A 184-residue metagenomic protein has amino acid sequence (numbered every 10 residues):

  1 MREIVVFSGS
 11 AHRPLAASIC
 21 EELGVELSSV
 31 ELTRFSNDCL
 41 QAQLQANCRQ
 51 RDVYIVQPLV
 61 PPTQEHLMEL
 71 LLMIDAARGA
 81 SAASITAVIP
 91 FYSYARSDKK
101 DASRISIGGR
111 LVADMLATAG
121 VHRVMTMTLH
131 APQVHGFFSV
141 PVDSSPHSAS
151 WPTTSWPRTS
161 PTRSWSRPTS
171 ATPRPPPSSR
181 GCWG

Functional and structural regions predicted by a protein language model:
M1-G184: PRPP-associated nucleotide enzymes
